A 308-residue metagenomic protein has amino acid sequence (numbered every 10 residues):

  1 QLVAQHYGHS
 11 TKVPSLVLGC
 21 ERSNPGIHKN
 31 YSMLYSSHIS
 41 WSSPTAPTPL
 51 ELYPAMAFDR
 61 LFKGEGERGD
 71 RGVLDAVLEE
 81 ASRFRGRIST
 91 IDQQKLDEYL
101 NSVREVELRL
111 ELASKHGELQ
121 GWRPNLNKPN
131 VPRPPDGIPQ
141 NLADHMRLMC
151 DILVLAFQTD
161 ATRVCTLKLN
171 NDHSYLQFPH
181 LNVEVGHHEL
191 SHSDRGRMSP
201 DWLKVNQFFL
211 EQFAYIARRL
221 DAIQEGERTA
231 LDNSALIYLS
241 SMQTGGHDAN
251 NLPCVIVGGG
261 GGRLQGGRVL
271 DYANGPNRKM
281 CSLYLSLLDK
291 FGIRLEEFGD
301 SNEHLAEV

Functional and structural regions predicted by a protein language model:
Q1-V308: Ligand-binding pockets and gating/stacking loops
